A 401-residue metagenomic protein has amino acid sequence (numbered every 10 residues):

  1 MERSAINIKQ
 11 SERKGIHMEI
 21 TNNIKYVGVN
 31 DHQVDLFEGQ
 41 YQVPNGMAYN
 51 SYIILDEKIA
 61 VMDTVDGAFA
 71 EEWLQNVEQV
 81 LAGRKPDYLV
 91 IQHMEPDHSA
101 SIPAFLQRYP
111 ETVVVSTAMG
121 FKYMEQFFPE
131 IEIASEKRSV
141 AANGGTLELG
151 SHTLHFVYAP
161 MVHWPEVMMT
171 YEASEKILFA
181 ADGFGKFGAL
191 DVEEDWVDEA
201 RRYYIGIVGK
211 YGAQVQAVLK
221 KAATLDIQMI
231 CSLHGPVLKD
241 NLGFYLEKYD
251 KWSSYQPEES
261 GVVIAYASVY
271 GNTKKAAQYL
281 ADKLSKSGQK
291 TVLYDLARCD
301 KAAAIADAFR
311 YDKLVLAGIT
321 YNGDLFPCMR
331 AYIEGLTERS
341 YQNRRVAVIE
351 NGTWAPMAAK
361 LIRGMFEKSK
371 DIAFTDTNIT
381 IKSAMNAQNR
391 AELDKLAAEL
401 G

Functional and structural regions predicted by a protein language model:
E2-H17: Short, Lys/Arg-enriched N-terminal segments with co-localized hydrophobic residues within the first ~10-30 amino acids
H17-E78, M169-E172, K176-A180, T273: Conserved beta-strand hairpin/beta-sheet module of binuclear metal-dependent hydrolase folds, prominently
E19, I53, M169-C231, K239-Y266: Metal-dependent phosphodiesterase/nuclease catalytic metal-binding core
E19-N22, S116-V167, Y211-A217: Metallo-beta-lactamase
M62-T64, P86-M94, V114-T117, L178-D182 (+1 more regions): Active-site neighborhood of phospho(di)ester-bond hydrolases with catalytic His/Asp-centered motifs
A68-V115: Active-site metal-binding motif and surrounding structural segment of the metallo-beta-lactamase
L190-I230, H234-V237, P257, Y279-V292 (+1 more regions): FMN-binding flavodoxin-like domain, especially the glycine-rich phosphate-binding loop
A265-S287: Short, charged N-terminal beta->alpha structural module
